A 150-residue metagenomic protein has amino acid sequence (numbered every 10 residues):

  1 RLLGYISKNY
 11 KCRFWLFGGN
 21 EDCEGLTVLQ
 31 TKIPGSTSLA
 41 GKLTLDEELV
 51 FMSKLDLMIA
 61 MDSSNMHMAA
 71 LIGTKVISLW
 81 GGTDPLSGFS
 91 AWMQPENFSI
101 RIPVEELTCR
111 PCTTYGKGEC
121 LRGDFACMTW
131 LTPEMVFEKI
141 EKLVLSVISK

Functional and structural regions predicted by a protein language model:
R1-G82: Donor-binding and catalytic core of enzymes assembling or modifying cell-surface/extracellular glycoconjugates
K8, V147-K150: Compositionally biased regions
T31, S38-L39, A70-I148: Nucleotide-sugar donor-binding patch of glycosyltransferase catalytic domains
